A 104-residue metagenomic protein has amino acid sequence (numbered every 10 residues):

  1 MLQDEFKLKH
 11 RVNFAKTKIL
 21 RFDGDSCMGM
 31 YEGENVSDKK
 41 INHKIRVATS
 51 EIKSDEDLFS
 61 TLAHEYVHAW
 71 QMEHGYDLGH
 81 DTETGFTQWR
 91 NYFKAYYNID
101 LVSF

Functional and structural regions predicted by a protein language model:
M1-N13: Zn2+-dependent metallopeptidase catalytic core
A15-E56, A69-T87, Y92: Active-site scaffold of zinc-dependent metalloenzymes
D57-Y66: Short alpha-helical catalytic segment bearing the HExxH-like zincin motif of zinc-dependent metalloproteases
F93-F104: Short helix/loop segments within enzyme catalytic domains that coordinate or immediately flank catalytic cofactors
